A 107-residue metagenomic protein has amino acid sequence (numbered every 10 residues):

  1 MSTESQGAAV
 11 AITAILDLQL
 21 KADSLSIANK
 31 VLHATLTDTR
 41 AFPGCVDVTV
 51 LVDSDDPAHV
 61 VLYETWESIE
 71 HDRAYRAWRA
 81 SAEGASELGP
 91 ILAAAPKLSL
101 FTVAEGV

Functional and structural regions predicted by a protein language model:
S2-V10, T49-A58, G84-V107: Glycine-rich beta-strand-turn "strand-cap" elements at beta-sheet edges
V10-I12, I27, P43-C45: Short, flexible segments with low predicted structural confidence
A11-Q19, T49-R76: Short, well-ordered beta-strand segments in beta-rich or mixed alpha/beta enzyme and ligand-binding folds
Q19-N29: Short, surface-exposed ligand-recognition loops at beta-strand->loop->(often short) alpha-helix junctions that present
S24-S26, E70-D72, G106: Residue-level signal for secondary-structure boundary sites
A34-V46, T65-S99: An amphipathic, aromatic/His-enriched active-site/gating alpha helix that lines ligand/cofactor pockets
